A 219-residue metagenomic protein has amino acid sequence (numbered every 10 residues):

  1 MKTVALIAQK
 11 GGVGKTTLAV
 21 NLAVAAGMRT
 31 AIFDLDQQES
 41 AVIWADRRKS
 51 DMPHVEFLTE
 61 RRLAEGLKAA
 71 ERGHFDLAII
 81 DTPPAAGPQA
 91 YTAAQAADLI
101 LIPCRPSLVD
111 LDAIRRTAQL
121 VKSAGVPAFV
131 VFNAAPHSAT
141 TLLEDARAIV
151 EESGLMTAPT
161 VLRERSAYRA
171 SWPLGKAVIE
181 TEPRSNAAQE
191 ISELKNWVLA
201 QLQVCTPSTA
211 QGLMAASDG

Functional and structural regions predicted by a protein language model:
T3-Q9, V13, N21-Y91, T141-E144 (+2 more regions): P-loop/Walker-type NTP enzyme "switch/lid" segment
I32, I80, I102, V130-F132: Structural beta-sheet core signal
G87-S107: Inter-motif core of Ras-like GTPase G domains
R105, F129-L143, T160-A170: G-domain G4 guanine-recognition motif of GTPases
L111-N133, H137: Conserved C-terminal guanine-recognition region of P-loop GTPase G domains, centered on the G4
R147-K176: Beta-strand-loop-alpha "switch" segments that mediate conformational coupling across diverse proteins
V178-G219: NTP-binding/hydrolysis catalytic cores, primarily Walker-type P-loop NTPases
